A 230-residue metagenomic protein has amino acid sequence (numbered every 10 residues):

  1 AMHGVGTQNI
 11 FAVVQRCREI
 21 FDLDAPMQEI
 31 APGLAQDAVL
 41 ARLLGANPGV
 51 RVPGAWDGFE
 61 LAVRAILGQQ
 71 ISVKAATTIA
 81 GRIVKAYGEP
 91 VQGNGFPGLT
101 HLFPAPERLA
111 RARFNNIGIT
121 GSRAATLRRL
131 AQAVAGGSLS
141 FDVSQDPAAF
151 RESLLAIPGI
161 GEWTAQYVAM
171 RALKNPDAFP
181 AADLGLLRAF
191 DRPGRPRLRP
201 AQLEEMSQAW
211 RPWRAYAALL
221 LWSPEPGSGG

Functional and structural regions predicted by a protein language model:
A1-G230: HhH-family (HhH-GPD) DNA N-glycosylase catalytic core used in base-excision repair
